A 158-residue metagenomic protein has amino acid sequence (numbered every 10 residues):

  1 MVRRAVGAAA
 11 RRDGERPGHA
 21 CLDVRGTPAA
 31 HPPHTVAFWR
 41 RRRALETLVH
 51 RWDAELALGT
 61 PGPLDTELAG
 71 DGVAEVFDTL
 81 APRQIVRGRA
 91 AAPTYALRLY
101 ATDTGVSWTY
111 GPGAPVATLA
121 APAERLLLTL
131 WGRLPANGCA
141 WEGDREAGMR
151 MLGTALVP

Functional and structural regions predicted by a protein language model:
M1-F38: Hydrophobic alpha-helical segments and helix pairs
R3-G7, A74, M149: Generic alpha-helical structural signal
V6, T47, A123: Short amphipathic alpha-helical/adjacent loop interface patches that line ligand and macromolecule-binding sites
T27-V86, L126: Short, contiguous alpha-helical
T60-G113, T118: Hydrophobic protein-protein interaction segments
P115-P158: C-terminal interaction segments
